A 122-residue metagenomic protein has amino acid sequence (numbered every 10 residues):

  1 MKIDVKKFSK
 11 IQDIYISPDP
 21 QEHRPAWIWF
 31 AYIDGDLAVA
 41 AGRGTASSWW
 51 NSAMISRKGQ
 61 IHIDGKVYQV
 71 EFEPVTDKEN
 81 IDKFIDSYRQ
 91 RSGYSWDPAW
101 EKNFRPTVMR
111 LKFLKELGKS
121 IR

Functional and structural regions predicted by a protein language model:
M1-Y15, R122: Extreme N-terminal tail/first-helix region
K10-R43, N51: Short beta-strand segments
H23-R24, G44-R122: Short, structured beta-strand-loop surface elements
